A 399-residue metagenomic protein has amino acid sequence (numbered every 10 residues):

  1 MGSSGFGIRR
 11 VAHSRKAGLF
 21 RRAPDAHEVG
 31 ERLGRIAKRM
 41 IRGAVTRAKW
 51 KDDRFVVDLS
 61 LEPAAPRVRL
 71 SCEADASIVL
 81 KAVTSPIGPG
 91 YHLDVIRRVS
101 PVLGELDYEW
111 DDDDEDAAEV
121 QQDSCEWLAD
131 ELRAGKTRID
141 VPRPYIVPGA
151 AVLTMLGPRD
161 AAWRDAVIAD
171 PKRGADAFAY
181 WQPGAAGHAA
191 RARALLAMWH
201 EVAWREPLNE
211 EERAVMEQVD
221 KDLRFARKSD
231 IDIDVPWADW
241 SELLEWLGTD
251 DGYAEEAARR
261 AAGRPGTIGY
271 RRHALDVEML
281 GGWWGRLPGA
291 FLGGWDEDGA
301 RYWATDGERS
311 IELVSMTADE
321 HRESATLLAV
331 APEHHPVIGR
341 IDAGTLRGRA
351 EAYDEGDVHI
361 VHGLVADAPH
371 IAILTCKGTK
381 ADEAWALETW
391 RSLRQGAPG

Functional and structural regions predicted by a protein language model:
M1-A274, E278, A304-S310, S315: Acidic (Asp/Glu-rich) sequence patches and key acidic residues that form negatively charged surfaces used
S4, F55, A300-Y302, R347-E351 (+1 more regions): Short beta-strand micro-motifs in enzyme catalytic cores
D25-R32, Y91, V95, W283 (+2 more regions): Short amphipathic alpha-helical segments
G34-W50, W110, G289-E297, V330-A343: Short secondary-structure junctions
V95-I96, E297-G299, E355-H362: Short, surface-exposed coil-to-beta transition loops
E278-V330: Secretory pathway targeting signatures of secreted, lumenal, and periplasmic proteins
M279, T326-K380: Signature of long, low-cysteine stretches enriched in small and polar/charged residues
G285, A290-G293, I371-G399: Surface-exposed amphipathic alpha-helical segments
